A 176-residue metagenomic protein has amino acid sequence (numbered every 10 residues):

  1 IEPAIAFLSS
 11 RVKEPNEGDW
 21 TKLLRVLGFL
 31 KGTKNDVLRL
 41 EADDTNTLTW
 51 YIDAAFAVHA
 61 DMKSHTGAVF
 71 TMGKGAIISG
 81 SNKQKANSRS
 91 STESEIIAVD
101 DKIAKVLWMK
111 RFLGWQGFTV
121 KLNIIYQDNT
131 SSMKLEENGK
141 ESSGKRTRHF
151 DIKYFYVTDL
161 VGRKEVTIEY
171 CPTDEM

Functional and structural regions predicted by a protein language model:
I1, A54-M62, T130-L135: Short acidic, Gly/Ser-rich segments with clustered Asp/Glu that frequently serve as metal-coordination loops in enzyme
I1-V37, P172: C-terminal reverse transcriptase regions that engage the nucleic-acid substrate
E2, E17-T21, A60-S64, S88 (+3 more regions): Conserved structured core elements
A4, E41, Y51-D53, G73 (+3 more regions): Generic beta-strand/beta-sheet core signal
S10-R11, N46-T47, K85-M176: RNase H-like nuclease module associated with reverse transcription
G28-A54, F118: Structured nucleic-acid-interacting core domains from mobile-element enzymes and related host factors, especially RNase
G32-D36, A57, A76-S79, W108-W115: Conserved helix-loop functional segments at active or binding sites
W50-T92: RNase H-like nuclease fold core
